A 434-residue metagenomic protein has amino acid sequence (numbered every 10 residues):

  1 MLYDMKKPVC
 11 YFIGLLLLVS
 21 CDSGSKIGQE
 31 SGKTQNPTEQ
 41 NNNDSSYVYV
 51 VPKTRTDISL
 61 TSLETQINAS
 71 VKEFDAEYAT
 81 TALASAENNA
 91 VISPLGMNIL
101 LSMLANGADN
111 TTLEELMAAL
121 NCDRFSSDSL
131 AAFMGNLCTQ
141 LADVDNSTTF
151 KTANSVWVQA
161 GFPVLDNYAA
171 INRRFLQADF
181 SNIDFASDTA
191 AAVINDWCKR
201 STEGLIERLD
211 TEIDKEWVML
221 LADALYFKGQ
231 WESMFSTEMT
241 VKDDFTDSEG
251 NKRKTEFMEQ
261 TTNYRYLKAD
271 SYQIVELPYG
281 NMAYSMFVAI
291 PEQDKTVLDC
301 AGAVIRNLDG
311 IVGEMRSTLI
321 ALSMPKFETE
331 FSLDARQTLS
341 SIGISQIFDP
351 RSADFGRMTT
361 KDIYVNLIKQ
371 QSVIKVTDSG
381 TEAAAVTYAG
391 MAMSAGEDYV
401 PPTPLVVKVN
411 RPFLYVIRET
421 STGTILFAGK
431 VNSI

Functional and structural regions predicted by a protein language model:
M1-V19: Sec-dependent bacterial lipoprotein signal peptides
V9, C21-F185, V431: Detector for small/aliphatic-rich hydrophobic stretches
Q29-P52, G313, D349, M358-D362 (+4 more regions): Non-catalytic interaction/Regulatory regions outside core domains
E87, S127-E292, G313-D398: Non-catalytic, conformational "gating/processing" segments within enzyme and secreted inhibitor domains
N89-L113, E276-P278, P402-I434: Feature captures eukaryotic membrane-trafficking machinery centered on endolysosomal pathways and lysosome-related
L116-L120, F235-K242, D299-N307: Short Gly/aromatic-enriched secondary-structure transition segments
K295-T296: Short beta-strands and strand-coil junctions in structured, solvent-facing domains, enriched
G302-I305, G390-A392, N432: Short, solvent-exposed amphipathic alpha-helical segments in soluble enzyme and RNA/protein-processing domains
